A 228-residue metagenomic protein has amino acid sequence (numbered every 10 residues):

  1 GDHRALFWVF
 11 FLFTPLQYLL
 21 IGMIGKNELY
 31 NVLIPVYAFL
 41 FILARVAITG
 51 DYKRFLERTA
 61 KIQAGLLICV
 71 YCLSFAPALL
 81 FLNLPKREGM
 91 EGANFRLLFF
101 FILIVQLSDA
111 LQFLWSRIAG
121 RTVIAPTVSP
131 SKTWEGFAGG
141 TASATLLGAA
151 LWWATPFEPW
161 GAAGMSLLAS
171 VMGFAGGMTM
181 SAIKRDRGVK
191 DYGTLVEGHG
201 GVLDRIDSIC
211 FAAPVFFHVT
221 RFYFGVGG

Functional and structural regions predicted by a protein language model:
G1, L103-A125, W134, A138 (+1 more regions): Acidic (Asp/Glu-rich) catalytic motifs at the cytosolic membrane interface
G1-L168: Membrane-embedded alpha-helical bundles of polytopic integral membrane proteins
L16, A213-V215: Hydrophobic residues in alpha-helical membrane-spanning segments
A144-T145, R205, A212, R221: Hydrophobic transmembrane alpha-helices of multi-pass small-molecule transporters
L147, L151, V215-T220: Hydrophobic alpha-helical transmembrane segments that constitute the membrane-spanning cores of multi-pass membrane
G161-A163, G200, I206, F224-V226: Short, conserved aromatic-histidine micro-motifs
H218-G228: Juxtamembrane boundary at the C-terminal end of a transmembrane helix
